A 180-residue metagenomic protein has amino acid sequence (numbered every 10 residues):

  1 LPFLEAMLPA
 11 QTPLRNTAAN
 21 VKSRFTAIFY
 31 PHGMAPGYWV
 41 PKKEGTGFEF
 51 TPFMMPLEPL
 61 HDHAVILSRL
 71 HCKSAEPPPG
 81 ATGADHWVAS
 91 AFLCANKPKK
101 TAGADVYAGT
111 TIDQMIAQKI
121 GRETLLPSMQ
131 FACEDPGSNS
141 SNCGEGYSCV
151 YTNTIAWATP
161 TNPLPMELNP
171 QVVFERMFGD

Functional and structural regions predicted by a protein language model:
L1-D180: Ligand-binding pockets and gating/stacking loops
